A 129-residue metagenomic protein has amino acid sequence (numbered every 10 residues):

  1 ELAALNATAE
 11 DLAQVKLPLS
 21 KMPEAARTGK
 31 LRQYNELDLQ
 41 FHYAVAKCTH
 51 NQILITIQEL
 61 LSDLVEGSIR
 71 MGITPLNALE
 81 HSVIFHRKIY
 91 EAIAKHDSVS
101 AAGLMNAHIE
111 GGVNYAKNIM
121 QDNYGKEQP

Functional and structural regions predicted by a protein language model:
E1-R70, I84-A92, S100-G111: Conserved amphipathic alpha-helical segments that form helical-bundle/coiled-coil interaction surfaces
G29, T74-N77: Structural signature of alpha-solenoid helical repeat scaffolds
I73-T74, F85-H86, I93, K117-Q121 (+1 more regions): Short alpha-helix boundary/capping motifs
S98-P129: C-terminal effector-binding regulatory domain of bacterial HTH transcription factors
